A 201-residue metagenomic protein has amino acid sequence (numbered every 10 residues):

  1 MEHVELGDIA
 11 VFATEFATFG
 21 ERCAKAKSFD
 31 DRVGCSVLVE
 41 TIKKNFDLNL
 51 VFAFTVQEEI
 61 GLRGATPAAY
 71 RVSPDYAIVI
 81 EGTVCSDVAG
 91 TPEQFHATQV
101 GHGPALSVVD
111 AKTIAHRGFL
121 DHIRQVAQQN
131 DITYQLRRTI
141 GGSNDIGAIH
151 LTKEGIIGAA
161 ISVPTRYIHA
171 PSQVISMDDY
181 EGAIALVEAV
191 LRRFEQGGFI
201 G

Functional and structural regions predicted by a protein language model:
M1-G201: N-terminal hydrophobic/helix-forming segments and targeting peptides
